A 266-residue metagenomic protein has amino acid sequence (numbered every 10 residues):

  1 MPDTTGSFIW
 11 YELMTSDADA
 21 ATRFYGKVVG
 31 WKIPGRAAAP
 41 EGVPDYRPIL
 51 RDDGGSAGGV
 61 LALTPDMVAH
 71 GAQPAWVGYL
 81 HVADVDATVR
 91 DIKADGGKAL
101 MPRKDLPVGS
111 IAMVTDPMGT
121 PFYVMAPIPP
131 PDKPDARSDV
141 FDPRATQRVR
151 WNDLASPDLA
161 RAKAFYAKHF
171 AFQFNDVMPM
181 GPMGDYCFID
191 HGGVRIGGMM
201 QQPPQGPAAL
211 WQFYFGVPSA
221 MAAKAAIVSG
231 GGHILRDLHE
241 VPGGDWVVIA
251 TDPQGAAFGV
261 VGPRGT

Functional and structural regions predicted by a protein language model:
M1-T22, A75-G78, M125-K163, Q173 (+2 more regions): N-terminal beta-strand motif that seeds the catalytic metal site of vicinal oxygen chelate
P2, M67, R103, F141-P143 (+3 more regions): Residues embedded in well-ordered secondary-structure elements
P2-G55, A94, P102-V108, M113 (+3 more regions): Core segments of cupin and vicinal oxygen chelate
S7, A72, W76, V108 (+3 more regions): Exposed loop/turn and edge beta-strand positions of beta-sandwich/beta-sheet ligand-binding modules
D17-D19, R51-S56, G78-P117, D158-L159 (+2 more regions): Vicinal oxygen chelate
W31-G71, P121-P129, N175-A209, P218 (+2 more regions): Conserved short beta-strand elements that form part of the metal-binding/catalytic scaffold of enzyme active sites
A37-D142: Active-site-adjacent scaffolding segments
